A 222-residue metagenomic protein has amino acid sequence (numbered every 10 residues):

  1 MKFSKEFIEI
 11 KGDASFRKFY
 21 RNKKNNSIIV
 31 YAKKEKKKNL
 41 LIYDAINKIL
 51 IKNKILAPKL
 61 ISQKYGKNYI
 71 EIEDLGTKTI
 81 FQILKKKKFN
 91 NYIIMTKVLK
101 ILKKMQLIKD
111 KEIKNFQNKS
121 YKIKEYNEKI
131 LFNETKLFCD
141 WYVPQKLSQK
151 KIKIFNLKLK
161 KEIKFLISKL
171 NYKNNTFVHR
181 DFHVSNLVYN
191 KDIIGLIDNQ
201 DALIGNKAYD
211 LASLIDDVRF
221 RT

Functional and structural regions predicted by a protein language model:
M1, D110, Q117, Y121-K122 (+2 more regions): An alpha-helical support segment within catalytic cores of ATP-dependent transferases
K2-N22: ATP-binding glycine-rich phosphate-binding loop
F7, I29-Y31, E71, L166 (+1 more regions): Generic preference for hydrophobic
R17-K23, M105-Q106, I163-L211, V218-R221: Active-site acidic catalytic loop and adjacent metal/ATP-binding pocket of ATP-dependent phosphoryl transfer enzymes
Y20-N133, N171: ATP-binding pocket architecture of kinase catalytic cores
I42, E134, E162, D210-L211: Activation loop
A45-K48, K100, K161, F165 (+1 more regions): Generic recognition of well-ordered alpha-helical segments within structured catalytic/regulatory domains
K136-K146, K207-T222: Active-site activation/catalytic loop segments of kinase-like enzymes and analogous catalytic loops in related
